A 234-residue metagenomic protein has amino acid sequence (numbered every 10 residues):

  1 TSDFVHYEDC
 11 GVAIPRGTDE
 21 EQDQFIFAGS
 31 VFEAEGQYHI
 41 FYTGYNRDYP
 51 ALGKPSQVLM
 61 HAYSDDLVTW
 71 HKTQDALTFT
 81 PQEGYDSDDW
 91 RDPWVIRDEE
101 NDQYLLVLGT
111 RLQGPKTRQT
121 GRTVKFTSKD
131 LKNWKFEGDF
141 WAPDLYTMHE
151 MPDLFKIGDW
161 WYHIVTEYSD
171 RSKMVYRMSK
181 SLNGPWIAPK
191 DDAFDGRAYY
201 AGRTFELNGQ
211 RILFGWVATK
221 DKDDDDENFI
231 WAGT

Functional and structural regions predicted by a protein language model:
T1-D92, I96-M151, K156-G196, G215-T234: Beta-rich carbohydrate-recognition and catalytic domains
T204: Anionic-ligand-binding alpha/beta catalytic cores of soluble enzymes and soluble regulatory domains that recognize
N208-Q210, T234: Extracellular glycan-recognition regions
